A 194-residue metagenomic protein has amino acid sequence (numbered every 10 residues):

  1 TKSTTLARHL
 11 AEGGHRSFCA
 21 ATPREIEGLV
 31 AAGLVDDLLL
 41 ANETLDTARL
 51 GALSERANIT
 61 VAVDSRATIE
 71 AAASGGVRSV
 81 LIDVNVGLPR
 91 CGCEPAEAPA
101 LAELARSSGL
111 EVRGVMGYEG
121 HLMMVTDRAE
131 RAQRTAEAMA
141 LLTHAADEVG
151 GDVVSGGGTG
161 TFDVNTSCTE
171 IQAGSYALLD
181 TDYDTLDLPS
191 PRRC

Functional and structural regions predicted by a protein language model:
T1-M124: Active-site-proximal beta-alpha core segment in soluble small-molecule metabolic enzymes
V77-S79, N85-P191: Active-site loop/helix belt of alpha/beta enzymes
